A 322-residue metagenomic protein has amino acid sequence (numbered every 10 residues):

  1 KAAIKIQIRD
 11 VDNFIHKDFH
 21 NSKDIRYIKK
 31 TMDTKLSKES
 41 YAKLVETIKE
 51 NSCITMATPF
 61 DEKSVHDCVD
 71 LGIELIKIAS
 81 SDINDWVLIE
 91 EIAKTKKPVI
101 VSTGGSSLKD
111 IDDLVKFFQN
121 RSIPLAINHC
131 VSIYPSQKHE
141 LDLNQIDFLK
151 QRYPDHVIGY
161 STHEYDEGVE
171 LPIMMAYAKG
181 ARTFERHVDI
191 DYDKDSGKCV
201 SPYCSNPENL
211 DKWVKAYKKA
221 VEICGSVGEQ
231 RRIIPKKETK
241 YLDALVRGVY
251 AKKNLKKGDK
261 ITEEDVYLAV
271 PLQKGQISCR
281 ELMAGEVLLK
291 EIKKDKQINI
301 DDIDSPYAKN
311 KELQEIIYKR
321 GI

Functional and structural regions predicted by a protein language model:
K1-I322: Catalytic cores and adjacent flexible loops of soluble metabolic enzymes that perform enolate/carbanion chemistry on
